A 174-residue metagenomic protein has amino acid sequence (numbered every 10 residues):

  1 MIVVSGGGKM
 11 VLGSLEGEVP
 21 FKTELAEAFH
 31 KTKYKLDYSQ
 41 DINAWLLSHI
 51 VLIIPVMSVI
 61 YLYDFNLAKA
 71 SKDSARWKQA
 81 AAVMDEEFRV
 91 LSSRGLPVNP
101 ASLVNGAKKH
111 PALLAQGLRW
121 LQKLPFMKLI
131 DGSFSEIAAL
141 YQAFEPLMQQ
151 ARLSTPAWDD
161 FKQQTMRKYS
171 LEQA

Functional and structural regions predicted by a protein language model:
M1-G13, Y61-K72, L121-D131: Helix-loop-beta segment of a Rossmann-like dinucleotide-binding subdomain
M1-W45, H49: Rossmann-fold dinucleotide-binding core
E16, K78, F134-S135: Residue-level marker of alpha-helix boundaries and capping positions
P20, E24, K78, A82-E86 (+1 more regions): Generic recognition of short, well-ordered alpha-helical interface segments
E24, A28, H49, M57 (+2 more regions): Alpha-helical scaffold segments in soluble metabolic enzymes
K35-S39, L62, K69, P97-V98: Short, structured loop/turn "capping" segments at alpha-beta junctions
N43-S71, A75-F88: Active-site-proximal catalytic alpha-helix in oxidoreductases
D85-A174: NAD(P)-dependent Rossmann-like dehydrogenase/reductase catalytic/cofactor-binding core
